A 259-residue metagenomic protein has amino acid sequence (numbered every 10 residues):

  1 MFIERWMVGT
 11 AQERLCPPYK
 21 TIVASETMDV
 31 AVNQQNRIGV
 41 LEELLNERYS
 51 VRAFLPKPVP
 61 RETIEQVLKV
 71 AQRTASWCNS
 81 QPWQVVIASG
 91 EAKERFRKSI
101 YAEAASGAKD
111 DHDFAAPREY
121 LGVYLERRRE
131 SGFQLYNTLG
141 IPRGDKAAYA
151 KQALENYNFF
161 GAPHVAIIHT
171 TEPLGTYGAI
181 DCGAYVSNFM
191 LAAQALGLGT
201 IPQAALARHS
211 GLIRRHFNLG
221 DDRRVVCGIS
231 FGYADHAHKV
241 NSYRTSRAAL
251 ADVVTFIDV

Functional and structural regions predicted by a protein language model:
I3-M7, Q12-V259: Acidic, surface-exposed loops and disordered segments
